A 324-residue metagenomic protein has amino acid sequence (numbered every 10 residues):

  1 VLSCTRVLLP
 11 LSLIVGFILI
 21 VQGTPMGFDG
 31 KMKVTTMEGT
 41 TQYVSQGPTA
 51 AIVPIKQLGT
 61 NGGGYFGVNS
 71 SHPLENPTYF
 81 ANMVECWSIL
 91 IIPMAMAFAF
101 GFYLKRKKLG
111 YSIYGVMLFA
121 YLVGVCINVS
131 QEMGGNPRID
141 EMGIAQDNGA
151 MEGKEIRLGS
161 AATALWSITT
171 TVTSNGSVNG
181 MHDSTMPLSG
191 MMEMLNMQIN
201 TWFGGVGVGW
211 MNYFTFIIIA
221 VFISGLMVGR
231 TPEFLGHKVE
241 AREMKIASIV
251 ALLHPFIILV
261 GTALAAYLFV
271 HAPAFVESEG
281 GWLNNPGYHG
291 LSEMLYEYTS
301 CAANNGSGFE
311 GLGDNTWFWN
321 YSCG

Functional and structural regions predicted by a protein language model:
V1-G324: Membrane-proximal intracellular helices of multi-pass ion channels
